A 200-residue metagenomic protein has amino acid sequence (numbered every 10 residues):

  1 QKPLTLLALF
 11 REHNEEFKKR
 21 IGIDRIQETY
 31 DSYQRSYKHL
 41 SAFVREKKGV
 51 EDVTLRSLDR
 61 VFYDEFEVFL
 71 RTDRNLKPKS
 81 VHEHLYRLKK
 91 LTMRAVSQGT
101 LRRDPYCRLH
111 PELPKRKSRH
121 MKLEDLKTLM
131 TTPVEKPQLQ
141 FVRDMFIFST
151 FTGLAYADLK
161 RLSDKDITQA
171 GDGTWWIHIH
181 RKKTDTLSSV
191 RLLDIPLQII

Functional and structural regions predicted by a protein language model:
K2-A8, E28-D31, V44-V68: A Lys/Arg-rich helix-loop hairpin that forms a DNA/phosphate-binding surface
L7-Y37: Short, aromatic/basic-rich helix-turn unit that serves as a nucleic-acid recognition element
I23, V53-R56, R74, R119 (+1 more regions): Helix-turn-helix-type domain boundary/helix-start signal
E28, S36-E46, V53, D64 (+2 more regions): N-terminal DNA-binding recognition helix of tyrosine site-specific recombinases/integrases
S32, S36, F62, R87 (+2 more regions): Charged catalytic carboxylate motif
E46, F69-T72, S97, T128-E135 (+1 more regions): Conserved helix-loop functional segments at active or binding sites
P78, H82-Y86, L101-Y156, K160: Basic, Lys/Arg- and aromatic-enriched nucleic-acid-binding interface segment
R119, D125, R161-I200: Conserved tyrosine-mediated DNA breakage-rejoining catalytic core shared by Y-recombinases
